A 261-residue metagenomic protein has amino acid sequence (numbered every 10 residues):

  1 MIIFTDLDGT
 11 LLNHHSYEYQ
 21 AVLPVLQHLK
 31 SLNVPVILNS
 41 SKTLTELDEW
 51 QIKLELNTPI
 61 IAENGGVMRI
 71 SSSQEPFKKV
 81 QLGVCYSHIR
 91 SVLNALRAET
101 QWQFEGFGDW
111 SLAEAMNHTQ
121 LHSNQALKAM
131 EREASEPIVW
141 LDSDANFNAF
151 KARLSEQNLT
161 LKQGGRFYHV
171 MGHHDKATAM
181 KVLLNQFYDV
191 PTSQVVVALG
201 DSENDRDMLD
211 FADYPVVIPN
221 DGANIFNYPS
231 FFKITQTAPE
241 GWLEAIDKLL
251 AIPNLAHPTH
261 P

Functional and structural regions predicted by a protein language model:
M1-S16, M180, L209: Asp-based phosphoryl-transfer active-site loop
I2, P59, V197: Hydrophobic "anchor" residues on beta-strands that sit immediately upstream of conserved functional sites
E18-D109: Active-site phosphate-binding/coordination module
Y19, F167-P261: Mg2+-dependent phosphoryl-transfer enzymes with acidic/Ser/Thr/Gly-rich catalytic loops
P35, T160, Y214-P215: Residue-level detector of anion-binding/catalytic polar loops
L54-L56, E63-N64, Q157, F211-D213 (+1 more regions): Short, structured coil segments at secondary-structure junctions
N57-E63, N124-A126, P215-N220: Short hydrophobic/aromatic-enriched beta-strand-loop microsegments
L96-V197, E203, F211: Conserved acidic, metal-coordinating active-site core of Asp-based, Mg2+-dependent phosphoryl-transfer enzymes
